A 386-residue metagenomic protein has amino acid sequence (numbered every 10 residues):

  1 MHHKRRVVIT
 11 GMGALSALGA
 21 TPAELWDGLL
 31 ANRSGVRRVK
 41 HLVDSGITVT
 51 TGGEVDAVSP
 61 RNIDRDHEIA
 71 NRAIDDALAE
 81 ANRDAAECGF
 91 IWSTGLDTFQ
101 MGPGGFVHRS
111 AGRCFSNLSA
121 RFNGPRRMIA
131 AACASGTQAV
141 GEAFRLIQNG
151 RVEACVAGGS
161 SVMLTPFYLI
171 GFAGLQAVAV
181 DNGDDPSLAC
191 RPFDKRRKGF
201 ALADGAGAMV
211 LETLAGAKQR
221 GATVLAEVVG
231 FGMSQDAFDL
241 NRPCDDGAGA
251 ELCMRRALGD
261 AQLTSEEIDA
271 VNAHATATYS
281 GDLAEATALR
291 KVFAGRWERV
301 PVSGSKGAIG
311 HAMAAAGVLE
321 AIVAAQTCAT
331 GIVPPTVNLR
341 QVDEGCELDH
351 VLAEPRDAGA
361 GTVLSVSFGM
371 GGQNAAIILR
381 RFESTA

Functional and structural regions predicted by a protein language model:
M1-K4, R38-N71, D97-E142, R151 (+3 more regions): Conserved catalytic cysteine-centered active-site region of acyl-thioester-dependent Claisen-condensing enzymes
M1-R61, A81, A215-E227, I322-T336 (+2 more regions): ACP-dependent fatty acid/polyketide chain-elongation machinery
R6-M12, R33-R38, I47-T48, D185-A261 (+2 more regions): Condensing-enzyme catalytic core mediating Claisen C-C bond formation in acyl metabolism
V43, D75-C88, G216-L225, M254-A270 (+1 more regions): Phosphate/pyrophosphate-binding loops at sites that engage ATP/ADP/AMP, CoA/4′-phosphopantetheine, polyphosphate
D66-N82, S135, A139, C253-A261 (+4 more regions): Stable alpha-helical structural segments in soluble proteins, enriched in small hydrophobic residues
I74-E80, F122, R127-S161, F200-A222 (+2 more regions): Active-site-proximal alpha-helical scaffold in enzymes
G141, R145, M163-Q219, D349-A358 (+1 more regions): Glycine-/small-residue-rich "gating" segment that lines the acyl/pantetheine channel and substrate pocket
R151-K198, F231-D245, A275-D282, W297-D349: Acyl-CoA/ACP chain-elongation machinery
